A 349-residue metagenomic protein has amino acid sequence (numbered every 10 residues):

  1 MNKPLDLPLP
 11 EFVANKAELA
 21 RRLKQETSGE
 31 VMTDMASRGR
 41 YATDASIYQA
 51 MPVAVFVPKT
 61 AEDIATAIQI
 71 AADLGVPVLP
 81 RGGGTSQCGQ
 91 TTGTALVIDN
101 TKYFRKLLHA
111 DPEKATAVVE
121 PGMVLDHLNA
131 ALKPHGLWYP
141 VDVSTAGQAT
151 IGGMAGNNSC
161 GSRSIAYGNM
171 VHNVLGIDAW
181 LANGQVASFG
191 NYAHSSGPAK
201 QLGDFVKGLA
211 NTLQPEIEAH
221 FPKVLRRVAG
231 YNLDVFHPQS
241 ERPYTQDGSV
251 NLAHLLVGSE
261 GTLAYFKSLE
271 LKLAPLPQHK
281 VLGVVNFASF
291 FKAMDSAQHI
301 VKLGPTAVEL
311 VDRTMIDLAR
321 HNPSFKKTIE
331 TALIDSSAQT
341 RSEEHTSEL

Functional and structural regions predicted by a protein language model:
M1-Q69, D73, G83-A115, S144 (+4 more regions): N-terminal flexible segment immediately upstream of the FAD-binding catalytic core in FAD-dependent oxidoreductases
P10-E11, L23, S46-V78, I98-T145 (+4 more regions): N-terminal glycine-rich flavin-associated loop
V57, L79-R81, S86, V119 (+3 more regions): Short conserved micro-motifs on helix faces and helix-strand junctions that flank and scaffold key functional residues
L128, H135, A149-R320, A332-S342: Mobile "lid/hinge" segments at catalytic clefts and subdomain interfaces of large enzymes
E344-L349: Conserved small/polar residues in nucleotide/adenosyl-binding loops
